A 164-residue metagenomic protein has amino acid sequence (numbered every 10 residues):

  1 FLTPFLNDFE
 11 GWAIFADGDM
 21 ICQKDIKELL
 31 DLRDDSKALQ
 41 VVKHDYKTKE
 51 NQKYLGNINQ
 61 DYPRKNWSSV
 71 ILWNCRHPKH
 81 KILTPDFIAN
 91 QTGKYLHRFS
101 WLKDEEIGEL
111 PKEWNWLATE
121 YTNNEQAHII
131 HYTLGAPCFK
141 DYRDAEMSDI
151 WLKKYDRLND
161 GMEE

Functional and structural regions predicted by a protein language model:
F1-T48, L72: GT-A fold catalytic core of metal-dependent nucleotide-sugar glycosyltransferases, centered on the diacidic
F5, L30-R33, Q60-P63, R98-L102 (+1 more regions): A general structural signal for short secondary-structure junctions and capping/turn motifs
L32-H97: Conserved catalytic core of nucleotide-sugar-dependent glycosyltransferases
V70-E164: A glycosyltransferase accessory/donor-loop signature
